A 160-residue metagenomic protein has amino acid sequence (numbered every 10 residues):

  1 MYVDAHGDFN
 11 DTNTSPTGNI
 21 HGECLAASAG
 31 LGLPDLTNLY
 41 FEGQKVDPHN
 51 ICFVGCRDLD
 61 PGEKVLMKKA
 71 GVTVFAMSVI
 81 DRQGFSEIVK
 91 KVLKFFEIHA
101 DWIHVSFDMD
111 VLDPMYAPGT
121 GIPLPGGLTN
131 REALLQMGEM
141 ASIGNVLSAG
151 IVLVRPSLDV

Functional and structural regions predicted by a protein language model:
M1-N38, I143-L147: Active-site histidine-anchored catalytic micro-motif
Y2, I51-F53, V74, S148: Conserved beta-strand scaffold positions in the cores of enzyme catalytic domains, especially in NTP/NDP-utilizing
V3-A5, V54, V105-M109: Active-site flanking residues adjacent to catalytic metal/cofactor-binding acidic residues
G7, D58, M109-D113: Short, glycine/acidic-enriched loop or turn micro-motifs at the edges of active sites
G18, E42-V46: Solvent-exposed alpha-helices and their adjacent loops that cap or buttress functional pockets in soluble metabolic
G32, C52-D60, T129-R131: A general structural motif
P48-N50, R57-G62, H99-I103: Aromatic-lined glycan-binding groove of carbohydrate-active enzymes
L66-K69, T73-V160: Catalytic cores of soluble, metal-dependent hydrolases
